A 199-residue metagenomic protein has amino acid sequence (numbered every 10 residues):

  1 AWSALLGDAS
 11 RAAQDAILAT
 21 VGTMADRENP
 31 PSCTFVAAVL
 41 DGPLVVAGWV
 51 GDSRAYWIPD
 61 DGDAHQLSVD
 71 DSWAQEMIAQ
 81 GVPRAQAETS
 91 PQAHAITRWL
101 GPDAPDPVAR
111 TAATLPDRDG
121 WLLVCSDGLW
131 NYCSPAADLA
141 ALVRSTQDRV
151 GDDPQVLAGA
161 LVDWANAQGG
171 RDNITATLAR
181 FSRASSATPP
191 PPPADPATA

Functional and structural regions predicted by a protein language model:
A1-A199: PP2C/PPM-type serine/threonine phosphatase catalytic domain
